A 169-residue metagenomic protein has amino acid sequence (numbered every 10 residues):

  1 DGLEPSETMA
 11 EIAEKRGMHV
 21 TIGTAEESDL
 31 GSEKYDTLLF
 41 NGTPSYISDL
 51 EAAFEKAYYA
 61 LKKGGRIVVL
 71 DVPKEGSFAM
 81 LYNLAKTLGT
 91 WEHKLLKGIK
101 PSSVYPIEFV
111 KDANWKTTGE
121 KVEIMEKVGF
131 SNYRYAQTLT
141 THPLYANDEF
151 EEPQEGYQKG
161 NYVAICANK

Functional and structural regions predicted by a protein language model:
D1-S28: Class I SAM-dependent methyltransferase SAM/SAH-binding core
V20, I67-V68: A short hydrophobic/small-residue beta-strand
E26-L38: A short acidic, Gly/Pro-enriched loop at the edge of an enzyme's catalytic core that lines a small-molecule cofactor
T37-L50: A short SAM/SAH-binding and catalytic strip from SAM-dependent methyltransferases
E51-R66: A short glycine-rich, Lys/Arg-flanked "PGG" loop and its adjoining helix->strand segment in the class I
V68-K97: Conserved class I S-adenosyl-L-methionine
K111-Y135: Short alpha-helix
V128-S131, N147-K169: Core SAM-dependent methyltransferase catalytic element
